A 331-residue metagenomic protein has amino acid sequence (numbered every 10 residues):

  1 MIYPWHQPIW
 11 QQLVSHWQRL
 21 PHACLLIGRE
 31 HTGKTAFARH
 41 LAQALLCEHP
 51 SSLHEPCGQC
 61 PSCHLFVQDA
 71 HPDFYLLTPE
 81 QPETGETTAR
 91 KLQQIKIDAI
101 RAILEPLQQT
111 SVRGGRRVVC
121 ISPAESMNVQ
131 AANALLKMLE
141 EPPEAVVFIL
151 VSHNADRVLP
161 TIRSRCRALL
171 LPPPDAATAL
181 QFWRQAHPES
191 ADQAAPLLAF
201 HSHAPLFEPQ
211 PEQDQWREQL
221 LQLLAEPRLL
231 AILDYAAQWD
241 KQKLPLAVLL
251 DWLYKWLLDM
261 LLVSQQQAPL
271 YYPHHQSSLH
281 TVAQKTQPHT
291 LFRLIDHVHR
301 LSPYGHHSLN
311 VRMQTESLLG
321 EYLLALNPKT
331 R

Functional and structural regions predicted by a protein language model:
M1-A44, E144-V147, H153-R331: Charged, glycine-rich active-site and insertion segments that engage polyanionic ligands
M1-Q130: Clamp-loader machinery-focused feature within the broader ASCE/P-loop NTPase space
L26, I121, L135-L136, S152: Hydrophobic residues in beta-strands of the RecA-like P-loop NTPase core, especially within AAA+ ATPase
E105, K137, P160, S164: Conserved adenine-binding aromatic site and its adjacent loop/helix in ATP-hydrolyzing domains
Q108, N133-V147: Conserved catalytic/switch belt of AAA+ P-loop NTPases
G114-V118, P143-I149: Loop/turn-to-beta-strand initiation segments
S126, E141, R157: Residues immediately C-terminal
V129-N133, A247: Conserved strand-to-helix beginnings and helix N-cap segments that scaffold or border functional pockets
